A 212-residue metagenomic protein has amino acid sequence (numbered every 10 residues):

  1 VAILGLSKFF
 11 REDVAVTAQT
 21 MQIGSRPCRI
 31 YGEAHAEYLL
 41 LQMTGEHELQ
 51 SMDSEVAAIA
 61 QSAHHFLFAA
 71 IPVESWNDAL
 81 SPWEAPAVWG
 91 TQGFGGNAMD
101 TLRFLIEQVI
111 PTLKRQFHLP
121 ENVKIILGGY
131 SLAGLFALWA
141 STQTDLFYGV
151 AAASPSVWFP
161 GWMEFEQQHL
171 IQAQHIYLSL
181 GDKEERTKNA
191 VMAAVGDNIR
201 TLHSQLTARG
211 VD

Functional and structural regions predicted by a protein language model:
V1-Y38, F66: A domain-start/cap signature at the N-terminus of enzymes
G24-P27, A36-H118: Serine-hydrolase catalytic machinery in alpha/beta-hydrolase-like enzymes
L41-G45, S154, L180: The conserved beta1-alpha1 loop
L119-G129, V150: Alpha/beta-hydrolase fold nucleophile elbow
G128-A133, A137: Gly/Ala-rich beta-loop-alpha elbow adjacent to hydrolase catalytic centers
W139-Q143: Active-site signature of alpha/beta-hydrolase-fold catalytic machinery across serine- and Asp/Cys-nucleophile hydrolases
L146-V157: A conserved short beta-strand
S156-D212: The feature captures the conserved acid-bearing segment of alpha/beta-hydrolase catalytic domains
